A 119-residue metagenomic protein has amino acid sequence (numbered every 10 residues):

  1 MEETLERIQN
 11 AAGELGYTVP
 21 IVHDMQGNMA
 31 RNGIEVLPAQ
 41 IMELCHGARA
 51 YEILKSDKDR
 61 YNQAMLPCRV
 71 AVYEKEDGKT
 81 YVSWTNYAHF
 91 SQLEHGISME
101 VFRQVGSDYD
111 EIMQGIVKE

Functional and structural regions predicted by a protein language model:
M1-E119: Feature detects long, helix-prone N-terminal segments enriched in hydrophobes
